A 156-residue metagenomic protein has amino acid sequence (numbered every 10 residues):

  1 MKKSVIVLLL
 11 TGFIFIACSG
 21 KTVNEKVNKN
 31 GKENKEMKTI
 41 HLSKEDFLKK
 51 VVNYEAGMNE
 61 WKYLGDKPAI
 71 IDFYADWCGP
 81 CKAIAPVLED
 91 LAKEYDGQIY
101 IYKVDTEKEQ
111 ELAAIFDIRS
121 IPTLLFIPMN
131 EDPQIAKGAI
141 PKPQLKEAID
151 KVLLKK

Functional and structural regions predicted by a protein language model:
M1-L48, K156: N-terminal targeting signals for export/organelle localization
I40, Y100-Y102, P133-A136: Structural signal for short hydrophobic segments within the conserved structured cores of catalytic domains across
L42, D46, A69-D72, A83 (+2 more regions): Extracytoplasmic/secreted proteins, especially bacterial periplasmic and envelope-associated proteins
S43-P68: A short beta-strand-turn-helix
D66-A69, F73-W77, S120: Short pre-active-site segment immediately N-terminal to redox-active cysteine/selenocysteine motifs in thiol-based
F73, I84-A92, D96-Q110, I118: Thiol-based oxidoreductase modules, predominantly thioredoxin-like and allied folds used for disulfide exchange
D76-A83, T123: C-type cytochrome heme c attachment motif
S120, L125-K156: Non-catalytic, surface beta->alpha helical segment in thiol-disulfide oxidoreductase systems
